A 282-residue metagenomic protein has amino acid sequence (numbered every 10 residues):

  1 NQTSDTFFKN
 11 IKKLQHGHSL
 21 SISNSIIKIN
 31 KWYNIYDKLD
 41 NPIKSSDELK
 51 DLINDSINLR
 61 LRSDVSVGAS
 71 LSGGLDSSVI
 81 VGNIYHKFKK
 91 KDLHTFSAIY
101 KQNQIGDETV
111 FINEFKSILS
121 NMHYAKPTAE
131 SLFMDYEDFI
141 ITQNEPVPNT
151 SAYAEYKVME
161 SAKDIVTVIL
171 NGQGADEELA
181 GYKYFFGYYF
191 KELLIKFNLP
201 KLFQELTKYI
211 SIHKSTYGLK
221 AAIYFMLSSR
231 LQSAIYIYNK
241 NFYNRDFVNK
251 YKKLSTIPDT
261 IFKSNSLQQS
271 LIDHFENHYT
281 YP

Functional and structural regions predicted by a protein language model:
N1-I35, N54-I57, V81, H86-K87 (+1 more regions): N-terminal glutamine amidotransferase
N1-Q2, L267-P282: Short, intrinsically disordered, charge-balanced linker/junction segments flanking boundaries in proteins
S21-I22, I169-N171, P282: Short hydrophobic-aromatic micro-motifs
Y36-L267, I272: ATP-dependent adenylate-handling active sites, centered on carboxylate activation for C-N bond formation
